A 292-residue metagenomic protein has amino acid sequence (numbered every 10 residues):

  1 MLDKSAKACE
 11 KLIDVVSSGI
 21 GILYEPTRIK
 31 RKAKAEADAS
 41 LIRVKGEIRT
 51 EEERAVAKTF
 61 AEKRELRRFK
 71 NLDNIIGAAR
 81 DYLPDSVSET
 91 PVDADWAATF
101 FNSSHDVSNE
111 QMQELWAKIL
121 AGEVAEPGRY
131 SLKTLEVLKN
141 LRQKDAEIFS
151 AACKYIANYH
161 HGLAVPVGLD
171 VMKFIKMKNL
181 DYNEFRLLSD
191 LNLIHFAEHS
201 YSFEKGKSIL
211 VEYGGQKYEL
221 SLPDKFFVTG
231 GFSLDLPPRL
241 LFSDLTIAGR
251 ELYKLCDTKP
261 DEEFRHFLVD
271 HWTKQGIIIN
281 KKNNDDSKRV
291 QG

Functional and structural regions predicted by a protein language model:
M1-K7: Compositionally biased, charge-rich terminal segments
D3, L12-E126: Eukaryotic partner-binding/assembly regions in large regulatory complexes
Y24, R28, K154-A157, S189 (+1 more regions): Hydrophobic/aromatic-lined pockets within catalytic cores
Q113-Y159: Short alpha-helical segments that sit at the start of domains
A152-R186: Short acidic, hydrophobic short linear motifs in intrinsically disordered regions
K173-K225: Short amphipathic alpha-helical interaction segments
K205-F264: Short, amphipathic alpha-helical interaction segments positioned at domain boundaries
T258-G292: Extended, compositionally biased alpha-helical segments that mediate assembly or anchoring
